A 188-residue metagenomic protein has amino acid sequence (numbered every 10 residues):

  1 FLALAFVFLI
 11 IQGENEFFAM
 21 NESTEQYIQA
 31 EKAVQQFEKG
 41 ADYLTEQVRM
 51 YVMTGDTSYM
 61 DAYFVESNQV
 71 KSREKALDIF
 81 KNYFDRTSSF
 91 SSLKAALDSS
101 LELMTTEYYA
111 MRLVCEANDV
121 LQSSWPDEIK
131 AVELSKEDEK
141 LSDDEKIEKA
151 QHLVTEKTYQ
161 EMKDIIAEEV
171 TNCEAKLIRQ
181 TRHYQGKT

Functional and structural regions predicted by a protein language model:
F1-Y43, N82-S99: Amphipathic alpha-helical segments and their boundaries
I11-T24, A117, K136-T188: Juxtamembrane amphipathic/coiled-coil helical coupling segments that flank and transmit signals to/from transmembrane
Y27-V52, V70-E74, L93, S99-L103 (+3 more regions): N-terminal alpha-helical signal peptides/signal-anchor transmembrane segments
K39-Y43, S58, E161: Short, well-structured alpha-helical interface segments that form or flank functional binding sites
V52, K81-F84, E174, T181: A structural signal for long alpha-helical coiled-coils and helix-turn connectors that form the cytosolic signaling
T57-L153, K157, K176: Heptad-repeat alpha-helical coiled-coil/4-helix-bundle sensor or tether segments in soluble regions
